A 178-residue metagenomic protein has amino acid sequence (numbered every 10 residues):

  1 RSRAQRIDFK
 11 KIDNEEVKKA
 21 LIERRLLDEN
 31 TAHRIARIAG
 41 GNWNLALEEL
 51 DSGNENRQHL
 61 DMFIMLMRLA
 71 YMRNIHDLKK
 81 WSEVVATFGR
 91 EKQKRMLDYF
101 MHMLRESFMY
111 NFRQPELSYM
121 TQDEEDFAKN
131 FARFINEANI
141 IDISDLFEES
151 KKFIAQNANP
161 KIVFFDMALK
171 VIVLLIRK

Functional and structural regions predicted by a protein language model:
R1-Y99, M103, Y110-L117, Q122-K178: Charged, glycine-rich active-site and insertion segments that engage polyanionic ligands
